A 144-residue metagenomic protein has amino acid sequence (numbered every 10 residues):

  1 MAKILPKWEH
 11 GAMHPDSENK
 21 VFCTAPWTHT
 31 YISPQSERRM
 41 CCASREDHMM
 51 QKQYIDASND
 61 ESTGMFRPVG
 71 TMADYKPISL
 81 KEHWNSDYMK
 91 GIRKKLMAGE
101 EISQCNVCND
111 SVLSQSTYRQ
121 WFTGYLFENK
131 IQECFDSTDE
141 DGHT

Functional and structural regions predicted by a protein language model:
M1-R39, G99-L113, T117-H143: A C-terminal junction/extension of Radical SAM enzymes
A2-H14, A43-S111: C-terminal accessory region of radical SAM enzymes
